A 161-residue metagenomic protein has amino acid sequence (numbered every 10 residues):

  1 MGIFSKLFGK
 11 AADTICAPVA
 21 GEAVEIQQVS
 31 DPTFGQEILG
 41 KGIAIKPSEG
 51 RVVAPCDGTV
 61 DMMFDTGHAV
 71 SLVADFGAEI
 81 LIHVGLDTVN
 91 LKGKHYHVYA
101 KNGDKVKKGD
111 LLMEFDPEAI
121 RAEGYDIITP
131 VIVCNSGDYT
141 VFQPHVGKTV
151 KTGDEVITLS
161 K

Functional and structural regions predicted by a protein language model:
G2-K161: Contiguous, well-folded functional domains in the mature portion of proteins
